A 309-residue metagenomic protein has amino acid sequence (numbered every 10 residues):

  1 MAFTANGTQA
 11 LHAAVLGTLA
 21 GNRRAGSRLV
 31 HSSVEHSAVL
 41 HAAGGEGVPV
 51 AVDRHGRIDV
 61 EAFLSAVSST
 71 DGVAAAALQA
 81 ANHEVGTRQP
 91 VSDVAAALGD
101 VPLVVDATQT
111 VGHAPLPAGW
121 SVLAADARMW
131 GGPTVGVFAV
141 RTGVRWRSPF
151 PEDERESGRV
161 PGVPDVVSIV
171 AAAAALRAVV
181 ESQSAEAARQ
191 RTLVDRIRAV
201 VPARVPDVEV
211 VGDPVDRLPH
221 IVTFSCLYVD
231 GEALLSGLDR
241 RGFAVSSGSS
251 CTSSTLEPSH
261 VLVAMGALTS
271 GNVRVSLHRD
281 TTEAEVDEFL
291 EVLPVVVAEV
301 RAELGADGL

Functional and structural regions predicted by a protein language model:
M1-L309: Pyridoxal 5′-phosphate
